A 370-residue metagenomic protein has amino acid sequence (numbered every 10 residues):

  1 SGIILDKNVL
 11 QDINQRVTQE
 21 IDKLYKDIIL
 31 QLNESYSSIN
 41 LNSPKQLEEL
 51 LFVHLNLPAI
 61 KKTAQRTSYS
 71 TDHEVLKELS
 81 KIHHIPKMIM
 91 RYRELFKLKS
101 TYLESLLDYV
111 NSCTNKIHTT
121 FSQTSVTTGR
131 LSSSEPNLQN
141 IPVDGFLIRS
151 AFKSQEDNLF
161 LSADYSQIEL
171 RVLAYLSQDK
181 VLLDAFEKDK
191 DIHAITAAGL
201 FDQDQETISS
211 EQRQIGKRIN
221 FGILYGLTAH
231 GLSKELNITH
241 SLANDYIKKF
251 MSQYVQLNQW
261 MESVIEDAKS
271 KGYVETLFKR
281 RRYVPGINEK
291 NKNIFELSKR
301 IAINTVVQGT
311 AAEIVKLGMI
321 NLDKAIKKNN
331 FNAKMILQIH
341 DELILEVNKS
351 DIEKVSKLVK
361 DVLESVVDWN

Functional and structural regions predicted by a protein language model:
S1, I219, I223, I303 (+1 more regions): Short, hydrophobic beta-strand segments
S1-D144, D157-L159, S166-E169, A229 (+4 more regions): Conserved "right-hand" nucleotidyltransferase catalytic core of DNA-directed polymerases
S43, G129, D164, A197 (+5 more regions): Hydrophobic, well-ordered secondary-structure elements that form the walls of internal hydrophobic environments
L107-V110, S162, L182-D184, T207 (+2 more regions): Short, contiguous acidic/charged loop-to-helix segments that flank catalytic cores in large enzymes
H118, T124, A198-F331: Conserved catalytic core of nucleic-acid polymerases
T120-Q205: Function-dense linear segments that define catalytic or interfacial modules in macromolecule-processing proteins
K188, H193, I208, S263 (+2 more regions): Substrate-binding beta-hairpin/strand module that engages nucleic acids
L322-N370: C-terminal structured "cap/appendage" subdomains that terminate the fold
